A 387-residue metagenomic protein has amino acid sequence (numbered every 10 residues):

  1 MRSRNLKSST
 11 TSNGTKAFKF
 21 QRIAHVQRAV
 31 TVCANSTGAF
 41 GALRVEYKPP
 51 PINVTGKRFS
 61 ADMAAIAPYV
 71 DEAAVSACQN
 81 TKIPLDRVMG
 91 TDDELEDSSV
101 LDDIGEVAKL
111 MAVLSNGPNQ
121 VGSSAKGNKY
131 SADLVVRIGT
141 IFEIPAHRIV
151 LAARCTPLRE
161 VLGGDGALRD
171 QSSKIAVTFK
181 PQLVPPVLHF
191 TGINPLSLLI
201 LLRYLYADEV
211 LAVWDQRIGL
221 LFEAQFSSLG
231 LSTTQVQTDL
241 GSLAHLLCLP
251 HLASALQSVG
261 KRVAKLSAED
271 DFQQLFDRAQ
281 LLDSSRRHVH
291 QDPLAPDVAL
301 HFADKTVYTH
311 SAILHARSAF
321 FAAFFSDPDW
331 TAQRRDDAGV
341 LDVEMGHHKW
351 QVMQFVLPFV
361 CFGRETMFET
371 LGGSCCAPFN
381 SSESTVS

Functional and structural regions predicted by a protein language model:
M1, T31, S36-I52: Short beta-strand motif characteristic of blades in beta-propeller domains
M1-R2, T156: Extended, well-ordered alpha-helical segments in internal regulatory regions
R2-T11, T55-I66: Short loop/turn segments immediately following beta-strands, especially the blade-tip and inter-blade linker loops
R4-T37: Conserved blade-ending motifs and adjacent loop-strand segments that build the rim/top face of beta-propeller domains
K19-R22, R58-D62, P84: Residue-level detector of beta-propeller blades
P51, L162, V263-K265, F325: A short hydrophobic/aromatic micro-motif that marks alpha-helical segments and, especially, helix-coil
Y69-A146, A207-L211, G219-Q235, S242-L247 (+2 more regions): N-terminal BTB/POZ boundary and linker segment
L134-P145, V150-L249, A299-Y308, I313-S387: Canonical BTB/POZ domain core
